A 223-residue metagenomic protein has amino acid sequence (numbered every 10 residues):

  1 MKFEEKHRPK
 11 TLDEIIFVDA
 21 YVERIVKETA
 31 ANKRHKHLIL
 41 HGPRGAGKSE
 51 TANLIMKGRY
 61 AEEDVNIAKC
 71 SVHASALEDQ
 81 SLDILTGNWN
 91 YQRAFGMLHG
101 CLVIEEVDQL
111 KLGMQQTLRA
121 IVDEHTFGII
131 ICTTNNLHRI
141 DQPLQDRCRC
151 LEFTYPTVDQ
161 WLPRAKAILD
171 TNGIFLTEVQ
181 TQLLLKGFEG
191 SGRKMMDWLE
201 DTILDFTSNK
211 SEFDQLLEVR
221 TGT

Functional and structural regions predicted by a protein language model:
M1-P43, G87-A94: Pre-Walker A (pre-P-loop) alpha-helix and adjacent loop at the N terminus of AAA/AAA+ ATPase modules, a conserved
A20-E23, N66-G100: Short glycine-rich substrate-engagement loop in P-loop NTPases that contacts/grips substrate
A30-S71: Walker A/P-loop
H73-S75, R149-L162: Conserved AAA+ ATPase "SRH/arginine-finger" region at the nucleotide-binding site
N90-Y91, I104-D146: Conserved catalytic/switch belt of AAA+ P-loop NTPases
V158, L162-Q182: Helix-loop-helix "sensor" segment of P-loop NTPases
Q182-G187, R193-T207: C-terminal helical "lid" of AAA+/P-loop NTPase domains
L199, I203-T223: Conserved C-terminal helix/linker of AAA+ ATPases
